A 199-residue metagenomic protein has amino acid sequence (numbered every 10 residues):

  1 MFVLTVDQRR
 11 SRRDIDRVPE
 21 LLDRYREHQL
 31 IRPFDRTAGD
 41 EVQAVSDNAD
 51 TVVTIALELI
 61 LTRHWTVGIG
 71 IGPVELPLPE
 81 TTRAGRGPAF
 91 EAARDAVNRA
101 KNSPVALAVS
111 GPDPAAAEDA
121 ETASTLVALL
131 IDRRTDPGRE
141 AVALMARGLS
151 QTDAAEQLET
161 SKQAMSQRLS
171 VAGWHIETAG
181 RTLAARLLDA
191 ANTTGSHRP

Functional and structural regions predicted by a protein language model:
M1-P199: Regulatory and interdomain segments flanking nucleotide-handling catalytic cores in signaling/defense enzymes
